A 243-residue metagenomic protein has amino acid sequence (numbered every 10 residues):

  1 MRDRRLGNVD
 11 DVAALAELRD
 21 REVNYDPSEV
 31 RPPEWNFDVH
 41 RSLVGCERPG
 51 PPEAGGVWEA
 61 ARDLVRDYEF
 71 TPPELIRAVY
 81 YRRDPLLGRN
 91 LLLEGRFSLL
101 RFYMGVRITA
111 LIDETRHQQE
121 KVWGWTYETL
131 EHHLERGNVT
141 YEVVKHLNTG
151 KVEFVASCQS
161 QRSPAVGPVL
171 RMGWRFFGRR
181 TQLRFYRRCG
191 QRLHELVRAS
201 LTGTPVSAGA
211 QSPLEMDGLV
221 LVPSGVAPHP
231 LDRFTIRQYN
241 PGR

Functional and structural regions predicted by a protein language model:
M1-S98, H229-R243: Hydrophobic ligand-binding cavity/cleft-lining segments
A61-P72, I112-T115, C189, L193-L201: Hydrophobic, Leu/Ile/Phe/Ala-enriched alpha-helical segments that form helix-helix packing faces
L99-K151: Hydrophobic-ligand binding "helix-grip"
L130-G178: Beta-strand/loop substructures that line and gate deep hydrophobic ligand-binding cavities in soluble
L170-M216: A conserved amphipathic terminal alpha-helix motif
T204-R243: Acidic, Ser/Thr-rich low-complexity intrinsically disordered segments
